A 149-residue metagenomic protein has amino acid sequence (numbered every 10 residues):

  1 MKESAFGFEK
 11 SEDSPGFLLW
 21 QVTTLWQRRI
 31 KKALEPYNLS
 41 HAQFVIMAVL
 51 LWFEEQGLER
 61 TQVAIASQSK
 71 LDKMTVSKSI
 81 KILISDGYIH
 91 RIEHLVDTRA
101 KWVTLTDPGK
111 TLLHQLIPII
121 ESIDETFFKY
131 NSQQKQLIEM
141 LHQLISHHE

Functional and structural regions predicted by a protein language model:
M1-F8, G57, P118, Q133-E149: C-terminal regulatory/oligomerization modules of transcriptional regulators
M1-Y37, D86: N-terminal leader segment of winged-helix/HTH proteins
R28-T75: N-terminal helix-turn-helix DNA-binding core of bacterial DNA-binding proteins
A48, S67, H114, I138-H142: A cross-family signal for key residues in well-ordered alpha-helices that form functional helical elements
Q62, I80-K81: Short, hydrophobic-biased segments on the C-terminal half of alpha helices that form "recognition helices"
K81-E139: Charged, amphipathic alpha-helical coiled-coil/dimerization segments
